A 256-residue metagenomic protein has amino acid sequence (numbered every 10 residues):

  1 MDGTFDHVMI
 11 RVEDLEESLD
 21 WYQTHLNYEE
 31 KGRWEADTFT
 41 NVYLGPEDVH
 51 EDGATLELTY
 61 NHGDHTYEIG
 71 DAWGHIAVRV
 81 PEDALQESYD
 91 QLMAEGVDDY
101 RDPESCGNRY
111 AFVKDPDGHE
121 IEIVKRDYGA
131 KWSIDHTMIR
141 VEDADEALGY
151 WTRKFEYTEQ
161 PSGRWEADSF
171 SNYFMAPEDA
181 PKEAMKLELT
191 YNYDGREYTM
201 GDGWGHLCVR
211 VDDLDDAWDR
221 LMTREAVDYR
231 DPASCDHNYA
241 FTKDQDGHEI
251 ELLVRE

Functional and structural regions predicted by a protein language model:
D2, M9-T55, I139-A184: Core segments of cupin and vicinal oxygen chelate
G3, H7, G32-R33, Y43 (+5 more regions): Vicinal oxygen chelate
D14, E82-A84, D143, D213: Acidic/polar helix N-cap motif
H50, G63-H65, A180-P181, D194-R196: Active-site/binding-pocket entry motifs
Y60-G63, K125-Y128, T190-D194, R255: Acetyl-CoA-dependent GNAT
A72-W73, G203-W204: Glycine-centered small-residue motifs that form tight turns and secondary-structure capping sites at repeat-unit
A77-R79, H206-R210: Active-site scaffold segments
